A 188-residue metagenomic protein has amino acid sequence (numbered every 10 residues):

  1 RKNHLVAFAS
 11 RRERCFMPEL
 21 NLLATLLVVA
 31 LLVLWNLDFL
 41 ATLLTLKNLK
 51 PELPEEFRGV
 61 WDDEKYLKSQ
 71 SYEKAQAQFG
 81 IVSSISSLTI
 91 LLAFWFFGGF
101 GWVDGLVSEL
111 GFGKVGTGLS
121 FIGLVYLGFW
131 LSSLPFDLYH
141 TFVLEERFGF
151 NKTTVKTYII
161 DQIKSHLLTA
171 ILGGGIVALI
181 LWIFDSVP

Functional and structural regions predicted by a protein language model:
R1-F16: Short, Lys/Arg-enriched N-terminal segments with co-localized hydrophobic residues within the first ~10-30 amino acids
M17-P188: Hydrophobic or amphipathic, alpha-helical segments that drive membrane association/targeting
